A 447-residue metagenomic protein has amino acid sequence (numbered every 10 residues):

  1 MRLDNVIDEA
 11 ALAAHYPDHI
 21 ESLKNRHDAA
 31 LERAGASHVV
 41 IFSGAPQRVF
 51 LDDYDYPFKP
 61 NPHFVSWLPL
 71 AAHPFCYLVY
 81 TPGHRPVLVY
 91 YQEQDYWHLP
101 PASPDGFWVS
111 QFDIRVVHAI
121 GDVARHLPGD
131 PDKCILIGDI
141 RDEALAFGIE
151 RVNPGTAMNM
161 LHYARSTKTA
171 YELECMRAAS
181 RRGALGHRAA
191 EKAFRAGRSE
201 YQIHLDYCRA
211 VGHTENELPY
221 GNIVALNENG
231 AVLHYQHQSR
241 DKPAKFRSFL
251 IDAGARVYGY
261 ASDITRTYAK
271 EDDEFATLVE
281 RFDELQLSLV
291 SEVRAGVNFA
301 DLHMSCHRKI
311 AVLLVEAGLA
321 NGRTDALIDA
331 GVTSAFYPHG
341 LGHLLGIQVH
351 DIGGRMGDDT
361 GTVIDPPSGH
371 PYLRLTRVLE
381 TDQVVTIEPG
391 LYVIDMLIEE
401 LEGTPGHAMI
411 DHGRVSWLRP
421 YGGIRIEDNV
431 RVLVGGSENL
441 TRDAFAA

Functional and structural regions predicted by a protein language model:
M1-A447: Active-site neighborhoods and metal-handling regions in enzymes and metal-associated proteins
